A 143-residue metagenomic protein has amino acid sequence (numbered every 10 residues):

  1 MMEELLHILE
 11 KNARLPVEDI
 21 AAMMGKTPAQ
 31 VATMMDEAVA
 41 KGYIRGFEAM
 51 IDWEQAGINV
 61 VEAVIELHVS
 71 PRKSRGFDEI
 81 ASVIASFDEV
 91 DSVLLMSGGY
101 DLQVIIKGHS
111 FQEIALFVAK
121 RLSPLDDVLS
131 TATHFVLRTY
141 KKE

Functional and structural regions predicted by a protein language model:
M1-E143: A compositional/biophysical signature of low hydrophobicity enriched in polar/charged and small residues
